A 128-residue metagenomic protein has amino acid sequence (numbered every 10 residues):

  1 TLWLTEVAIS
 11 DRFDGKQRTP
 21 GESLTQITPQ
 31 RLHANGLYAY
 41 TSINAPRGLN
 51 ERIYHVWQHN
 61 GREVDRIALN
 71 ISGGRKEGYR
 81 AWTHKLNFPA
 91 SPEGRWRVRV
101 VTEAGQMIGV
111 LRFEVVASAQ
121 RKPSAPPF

Functional and structural regions predicted by a protein language model:
T1-R52: Membrane-interface segments at or immediately adjacent to transmembrane helices that form the boundary between
L37, G74-K85: Aromatic sugar-binding surface patches on proteins that engage polysaccharides or sugar-phosphate polymers
I53, E93-E103: Short, aromatic- and glycine-rich surface loops/edge beta-strands on solvent-exposed regions
Y54-Q58: Beta-strand signatures of extracellular beta-sandwich domains
V64-R75: Solvent-exposed serine/threonine-rich low-complexity stretches and specific carbohydrate-binding patches
N87-P92: Surface-exposed, short loops/turns at beta-strand junctions within beta-sandwich domains
V101-L111, S118: Short acidic/polar inter-strand loop motif in beta-rich domains
S118-F128: Low-complexity, Pro/Ser/Thr- and charge-rich linker/hinge segments at domain boundaries
